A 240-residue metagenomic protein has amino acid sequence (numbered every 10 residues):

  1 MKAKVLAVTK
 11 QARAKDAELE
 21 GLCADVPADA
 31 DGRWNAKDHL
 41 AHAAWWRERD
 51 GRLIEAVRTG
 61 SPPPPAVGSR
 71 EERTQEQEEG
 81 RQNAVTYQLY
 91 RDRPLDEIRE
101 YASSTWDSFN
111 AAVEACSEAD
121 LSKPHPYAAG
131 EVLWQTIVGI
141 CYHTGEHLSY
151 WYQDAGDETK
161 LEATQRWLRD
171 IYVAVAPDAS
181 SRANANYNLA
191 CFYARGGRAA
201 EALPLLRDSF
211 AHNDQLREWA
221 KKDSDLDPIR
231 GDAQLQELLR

Functional and structural regions predicted by a protein language model:
A24-Q77, S122-R166: Short, contiguous alpha-helical
T74-L121: Acidic/histidine-rich alpha-helical segments that form the ligand environment of transition-metal centers
K160, E201, Q234-E237: Alpha-helical positions within canonical tetratricopeptide repeat
N184, E218-W219: Start-of-helix register in tetratricopeptide repeats
N188, K222-D225: "A position-specific structural signal for the A-helix of alpha-solenoid helical repeats
